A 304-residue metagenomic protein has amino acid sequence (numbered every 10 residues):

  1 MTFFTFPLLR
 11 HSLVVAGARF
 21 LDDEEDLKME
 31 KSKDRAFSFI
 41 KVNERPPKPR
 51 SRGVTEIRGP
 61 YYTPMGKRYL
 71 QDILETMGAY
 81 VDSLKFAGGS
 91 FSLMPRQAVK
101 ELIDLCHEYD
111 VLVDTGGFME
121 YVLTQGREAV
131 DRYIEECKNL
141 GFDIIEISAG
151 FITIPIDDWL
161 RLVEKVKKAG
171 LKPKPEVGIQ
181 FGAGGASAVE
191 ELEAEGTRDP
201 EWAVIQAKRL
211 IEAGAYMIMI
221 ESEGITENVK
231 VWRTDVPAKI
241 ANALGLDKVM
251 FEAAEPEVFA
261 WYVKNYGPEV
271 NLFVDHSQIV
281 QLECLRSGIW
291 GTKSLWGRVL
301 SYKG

Functional and structural regions predicted by a protein language model:
D26-A87, F91-E101: Conserved N-terminal beta1-alpha1 strand-loop-helix module at the mouth
D34-F39, N43-P47, A241-G304: C-terminal alpha-helical cap/extension of soluble enzyme domains
R52-G59, D82-F86, V113-G117, I145-I147 (+4 more regions): Hydrophobic faces of well-ordered beta-strands that scaffold small-molecule active sites in alpha/beta enzyme cores
R52-R68, G88-F91, G116-A129, I152 (+1 more regions): Active-site mouth loops of central-metabolism enzymes
Q71-G78, Q97-D110, D131-L140, V163-G170 (+1 more regions): Acidic (Asp/Glu)-rich catalytic clusters
S92-I103, T124-V130, F151-L171, G184 (+3 more regions): Active-site-adjacent beta->alpha loops and helix N-cap segments on the catalytic face of soluble alpha/beta enzymes
I144-S222: Conserved anion-binding
S148-F151, A213, E221-I225, N271-E283: Glycine-rich phosphate-binding active-site loops on the catalytic face of alpha/beta enzymes
